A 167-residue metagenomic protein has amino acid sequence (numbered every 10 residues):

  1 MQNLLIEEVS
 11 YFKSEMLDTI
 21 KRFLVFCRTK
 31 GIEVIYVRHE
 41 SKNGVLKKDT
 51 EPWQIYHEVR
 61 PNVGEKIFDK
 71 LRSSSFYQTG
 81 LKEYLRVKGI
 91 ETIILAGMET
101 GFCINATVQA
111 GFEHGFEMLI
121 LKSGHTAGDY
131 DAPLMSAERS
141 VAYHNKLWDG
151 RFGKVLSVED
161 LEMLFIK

Functional and structural regions predicted by a protein language model:
Q2-E7: Short acidic, Gly/Ser-rich segments with clustered Asp/Glu that frequently serve as metal-coordination loops in enzyme
V9-I35: A short alpha/beta connector and helix-capping loop motif
R22-K30, V45-K167: Active-site-adjacent betaalpha module
E33-H39, L121: Short beta-strand segments at enzyme active-site cores
H39-E40, M98: Short, well-ordered beta-to-alpha junction loops that form the rim of enzyme active sites and present histidine/acidic
